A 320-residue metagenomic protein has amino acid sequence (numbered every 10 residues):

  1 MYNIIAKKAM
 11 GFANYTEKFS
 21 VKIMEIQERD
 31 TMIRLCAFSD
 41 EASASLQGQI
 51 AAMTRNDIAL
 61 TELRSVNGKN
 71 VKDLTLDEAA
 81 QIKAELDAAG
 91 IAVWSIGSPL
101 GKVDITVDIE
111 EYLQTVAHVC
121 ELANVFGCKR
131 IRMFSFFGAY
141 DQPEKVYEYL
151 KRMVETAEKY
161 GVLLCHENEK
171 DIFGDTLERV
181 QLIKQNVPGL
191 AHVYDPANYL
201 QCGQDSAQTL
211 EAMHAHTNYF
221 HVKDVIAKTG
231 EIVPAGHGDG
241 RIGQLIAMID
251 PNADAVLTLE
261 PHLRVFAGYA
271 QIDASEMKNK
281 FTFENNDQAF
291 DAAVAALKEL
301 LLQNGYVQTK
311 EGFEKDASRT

Functional and structural regions predicted by a protein language model:
Y2-N3, N14-Y15: Intrinsic-disorder-associated, low-complexity terminal segments enriched in Asp/Asn/His/Tyr and depleted of Lys/Arg
A6-K7: Generic low-complexity, intrinsically disordered segments
E17-F19, E25-S39, S43-A59, K83 (+3 more regions): Histidine-acidic metal/acid-base catalytic patches
Q47, A59-E148, K159-Y160, N198 (+1 more regions): Structural motif corresponding to the early beta-alpha repeats
S135, H166-N168, D224: Short, structured patches in soluble enzyme cores that scaffold and shape functional sites
Y149-E155, E178, Q185: Histidine/acidic residue-rich metal-binding segments in metalloenzymes
V162-F173, Y194: Aromatic-lined carbohydrate-recognition surfaces of secreted/lumenal glycan-active proteins
